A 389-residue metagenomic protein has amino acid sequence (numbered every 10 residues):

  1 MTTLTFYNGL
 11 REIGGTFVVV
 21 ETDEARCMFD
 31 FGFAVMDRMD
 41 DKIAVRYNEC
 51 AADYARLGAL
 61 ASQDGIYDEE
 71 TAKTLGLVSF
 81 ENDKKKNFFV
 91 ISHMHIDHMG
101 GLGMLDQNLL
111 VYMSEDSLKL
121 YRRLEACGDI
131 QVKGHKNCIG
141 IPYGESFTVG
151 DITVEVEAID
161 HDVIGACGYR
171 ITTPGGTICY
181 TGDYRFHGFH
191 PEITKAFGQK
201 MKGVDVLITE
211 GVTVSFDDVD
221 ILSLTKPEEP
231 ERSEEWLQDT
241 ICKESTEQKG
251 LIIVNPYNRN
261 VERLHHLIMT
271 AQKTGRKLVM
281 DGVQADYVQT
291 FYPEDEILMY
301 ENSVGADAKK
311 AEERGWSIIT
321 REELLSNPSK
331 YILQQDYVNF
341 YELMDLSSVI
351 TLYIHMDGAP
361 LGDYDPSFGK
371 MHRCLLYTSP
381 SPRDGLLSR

Functional and structural regions predicted by a protein language model:
T2-E12, T16-F88, D97-E262, H266: His/Asp/Glu-rich metal-coordinating catalytic cores of metallo-dependent phosphodiesterases/hydrolases acting on
N87, D205, K330-Y331, T351: Conserved acidic residues
L110-S117, I208, L278-V283, I354-D357: Short internal beta-strands
K226-E342: Hard-cation-handling environments
F340-R373: Redox- and metal-dependent alpha/beta enzyme cores, enriched for Fe-S-associated oxidoreductases and cofactor-handling
Y377-S388: Single conserved hydrophobic/aromatic residue that forms the stacking wall/gate of nucleotide- or nucleobase-binding
